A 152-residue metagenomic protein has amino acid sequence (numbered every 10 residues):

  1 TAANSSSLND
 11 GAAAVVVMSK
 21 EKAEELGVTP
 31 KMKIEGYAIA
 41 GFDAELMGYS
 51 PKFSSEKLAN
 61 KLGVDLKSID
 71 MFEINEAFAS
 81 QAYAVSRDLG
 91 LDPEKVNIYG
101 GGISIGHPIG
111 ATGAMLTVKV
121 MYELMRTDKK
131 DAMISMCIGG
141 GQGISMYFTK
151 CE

Functional and structural regions predicted by a protein language model:
T1-E152: Claisen-condensing/thiolase-fold acyl-transfer catalytic domains that form or cleave C-C bonds in fatty acid
